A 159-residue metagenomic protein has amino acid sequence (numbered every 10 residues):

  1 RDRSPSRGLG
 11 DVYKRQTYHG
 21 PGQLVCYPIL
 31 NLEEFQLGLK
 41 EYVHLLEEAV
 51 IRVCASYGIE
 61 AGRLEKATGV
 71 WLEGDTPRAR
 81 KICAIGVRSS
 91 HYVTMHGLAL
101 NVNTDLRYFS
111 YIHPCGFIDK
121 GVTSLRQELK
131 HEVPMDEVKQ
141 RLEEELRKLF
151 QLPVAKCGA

Functional and structural regions predicted by a protein language model:
R1-Y13: Single conserved hydrophobic/aromatic residue that forms the stacking wall/gate of nucleotide- or nucleobase-binding
G10-D11, Y18, I29-A159: Catalytic beta-strand/loop module used to bind and position nucleotide/cofactor moieties in cofactor-attachment
Q16-Y18, G22: Early transmembrane hairpin module of multi-pass membrane proteins
V25-Y27: Glycine-rich active-site/cofactor-binding loop and its immediate structural neighborhood
